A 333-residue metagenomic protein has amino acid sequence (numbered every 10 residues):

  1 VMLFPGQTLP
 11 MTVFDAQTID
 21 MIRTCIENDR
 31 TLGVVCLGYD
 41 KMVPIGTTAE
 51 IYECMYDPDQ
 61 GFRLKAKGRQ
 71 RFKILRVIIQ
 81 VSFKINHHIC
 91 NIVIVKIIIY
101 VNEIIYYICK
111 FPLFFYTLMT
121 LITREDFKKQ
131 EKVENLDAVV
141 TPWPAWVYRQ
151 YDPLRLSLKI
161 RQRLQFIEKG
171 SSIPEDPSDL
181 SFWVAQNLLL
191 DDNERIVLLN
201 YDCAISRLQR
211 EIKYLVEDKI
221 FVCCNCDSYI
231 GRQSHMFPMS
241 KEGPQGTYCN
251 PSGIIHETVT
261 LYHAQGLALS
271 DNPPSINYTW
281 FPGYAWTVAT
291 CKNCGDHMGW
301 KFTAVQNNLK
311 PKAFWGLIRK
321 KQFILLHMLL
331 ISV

Functional and structural regions predicted by a protein language model:
V1-V222, Y229, Q233, L329: N-terminal low-complexity, acidic/polar interaction/targeting segments
V216-V333: A short Gly-Trp-Pro
